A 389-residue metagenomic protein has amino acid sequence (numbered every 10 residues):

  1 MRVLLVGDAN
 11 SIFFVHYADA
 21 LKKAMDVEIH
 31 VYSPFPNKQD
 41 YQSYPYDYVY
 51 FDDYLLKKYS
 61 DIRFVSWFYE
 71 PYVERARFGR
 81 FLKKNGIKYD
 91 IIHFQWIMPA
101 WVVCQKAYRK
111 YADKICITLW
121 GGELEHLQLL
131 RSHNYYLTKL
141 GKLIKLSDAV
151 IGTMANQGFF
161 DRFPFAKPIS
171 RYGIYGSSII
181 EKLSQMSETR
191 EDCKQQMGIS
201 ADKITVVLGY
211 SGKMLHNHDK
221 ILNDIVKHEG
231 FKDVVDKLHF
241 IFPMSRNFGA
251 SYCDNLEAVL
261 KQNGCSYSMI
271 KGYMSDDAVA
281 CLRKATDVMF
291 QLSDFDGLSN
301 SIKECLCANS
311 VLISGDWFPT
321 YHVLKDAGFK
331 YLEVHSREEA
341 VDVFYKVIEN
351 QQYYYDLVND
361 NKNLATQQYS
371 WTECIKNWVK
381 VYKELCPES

Functional and structural regions predicted by a protein language model:
K83, E123, S132-V150: Membrane-proximal helix-turn-helix segments that form the acceptor-binding/catalytic region of lipid-linked
I91, A107-L127, A149-I151: Active-site proximal beta-strand in glycosyltransferases
F94-A100: Short His-centered aromatic/hydrophobic patch
G141-S184, W378: A short, active-site helix/loop in glycosyltransferases that binds the activated sugar's phosphate group
C193-N217, L222-K227, F240-I241: Conserved donor-binding/catalytic core segment of Leloir-type glycosyltransferases
C253-Y273: Nucleotide-activated donor-binding/catalytic signature segment of Leloir-type glycosyltransferases, i.e., the conserved
D294: Aromatic "clamp/platform" in nucleotide-sugar-dependent glycosyltransferases that forms part of the donor/acceptor
H335-E338, E349-P387: A charged, aromatic-enriched C-terminal amphipathic alpha-helix characteristic of glycosyltransferases across folds
